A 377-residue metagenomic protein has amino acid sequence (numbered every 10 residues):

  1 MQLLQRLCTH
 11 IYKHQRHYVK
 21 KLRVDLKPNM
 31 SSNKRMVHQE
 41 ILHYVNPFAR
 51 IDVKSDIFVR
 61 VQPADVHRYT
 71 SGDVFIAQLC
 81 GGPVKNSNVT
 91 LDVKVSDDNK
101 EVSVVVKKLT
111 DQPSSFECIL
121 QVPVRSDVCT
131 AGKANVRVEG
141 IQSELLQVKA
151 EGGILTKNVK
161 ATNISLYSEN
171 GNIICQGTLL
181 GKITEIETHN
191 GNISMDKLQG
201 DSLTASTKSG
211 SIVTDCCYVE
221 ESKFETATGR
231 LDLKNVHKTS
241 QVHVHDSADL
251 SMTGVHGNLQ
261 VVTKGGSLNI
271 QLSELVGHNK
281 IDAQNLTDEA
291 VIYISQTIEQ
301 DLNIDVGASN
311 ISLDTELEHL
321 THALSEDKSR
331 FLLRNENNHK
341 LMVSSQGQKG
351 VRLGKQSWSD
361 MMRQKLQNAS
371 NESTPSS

Functional and structural regions predicted by a protein language model:
M1-S377: Intrinsically disordered, low-complexity terminal regions
